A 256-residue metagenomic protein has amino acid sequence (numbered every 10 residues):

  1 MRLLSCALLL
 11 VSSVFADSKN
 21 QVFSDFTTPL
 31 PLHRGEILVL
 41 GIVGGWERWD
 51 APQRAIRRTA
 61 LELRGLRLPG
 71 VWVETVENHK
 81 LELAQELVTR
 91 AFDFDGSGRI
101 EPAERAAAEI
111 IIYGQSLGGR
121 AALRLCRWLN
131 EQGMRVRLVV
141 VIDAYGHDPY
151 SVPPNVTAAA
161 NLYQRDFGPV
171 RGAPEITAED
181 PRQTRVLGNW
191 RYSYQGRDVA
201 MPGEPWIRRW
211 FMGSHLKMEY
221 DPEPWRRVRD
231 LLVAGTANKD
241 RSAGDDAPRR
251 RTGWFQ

Functional and structural regions predicted by a protein language model:
M1-A7: Sec-dependent signal peptide recognition, specifically the positively charged N-region followed immediately by
L8-A16: Hydrophobic h-region of N-terminal signal peptides that target proteins for export in Gram-negative bacteria
D17-F23: Cleaved targeting-peptide boundary
T28-A108, W210: Active-site catalytic motif of lipid deacylating hydrolases and related acyltransferases
R48-I56, E77-A84, Q115-A122, V152 (+2 more regions): Solvent-exposed, acidic/flexible segments
L63, G70-V71, V88-T177: Serine-dependent carboxylesterase/thioesterase catalytic core of lipase-like alpha/beta-hydrolase/SGNH enzymes
A160-Q256: C-terminal catalytic-base region of ester-bond hydrolases, centering on the histidine of the charge-relay
